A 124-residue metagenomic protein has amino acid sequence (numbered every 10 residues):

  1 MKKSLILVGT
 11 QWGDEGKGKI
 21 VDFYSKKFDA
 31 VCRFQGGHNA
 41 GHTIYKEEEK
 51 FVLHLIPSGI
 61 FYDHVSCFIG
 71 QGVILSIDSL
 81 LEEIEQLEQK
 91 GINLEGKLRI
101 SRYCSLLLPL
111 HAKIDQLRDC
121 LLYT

Functional and structural regions predicted by a protein language model:
K2-L5: Extreme N-terminal starter segment of soluble prokaryotic enzymes
V8-K46, G59: N-terminal basic/disordered segments at the start of proteins
G41-Q116: Glycine-rich, N-terminal phosphate-binding loop and its surrounding beta-alpha-beta segment
C120: Catalytic core of tubulin tyrosine ligase-like
Y123-T124: Conserved small/polar residues in nucleotide/adenosyl-binding loops
